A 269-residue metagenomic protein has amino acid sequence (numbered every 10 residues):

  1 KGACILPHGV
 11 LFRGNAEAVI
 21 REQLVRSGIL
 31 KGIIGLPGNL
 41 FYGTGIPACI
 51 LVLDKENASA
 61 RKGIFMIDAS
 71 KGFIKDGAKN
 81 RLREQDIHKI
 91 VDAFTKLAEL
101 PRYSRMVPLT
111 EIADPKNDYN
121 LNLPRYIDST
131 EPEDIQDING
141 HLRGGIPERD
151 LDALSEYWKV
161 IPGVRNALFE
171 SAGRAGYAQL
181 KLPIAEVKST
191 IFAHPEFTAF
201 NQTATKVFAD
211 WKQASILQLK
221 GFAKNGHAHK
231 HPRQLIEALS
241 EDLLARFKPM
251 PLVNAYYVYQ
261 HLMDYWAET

Functional and structural regions predicted by a protein language model:
K1-T269: A conserved structural/catalytic subdomain of Rossmann-like adenosyl-cofactor enzymes
